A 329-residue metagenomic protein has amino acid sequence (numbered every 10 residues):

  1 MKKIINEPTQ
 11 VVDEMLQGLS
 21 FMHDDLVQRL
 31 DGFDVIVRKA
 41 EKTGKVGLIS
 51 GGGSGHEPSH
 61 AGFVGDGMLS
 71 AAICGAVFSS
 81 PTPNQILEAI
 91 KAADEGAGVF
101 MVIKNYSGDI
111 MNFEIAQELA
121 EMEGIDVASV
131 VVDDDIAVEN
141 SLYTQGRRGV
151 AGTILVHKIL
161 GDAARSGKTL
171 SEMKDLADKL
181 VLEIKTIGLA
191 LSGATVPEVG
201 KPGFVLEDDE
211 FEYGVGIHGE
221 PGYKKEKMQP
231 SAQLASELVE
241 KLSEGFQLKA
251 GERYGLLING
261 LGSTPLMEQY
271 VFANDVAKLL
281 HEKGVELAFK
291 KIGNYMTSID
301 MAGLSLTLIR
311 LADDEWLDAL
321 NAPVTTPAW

Functional and structural regions predicted by a protein language model:
M1-L48, D313-W329: N-terminal amphipathic/basic leader segments beginning at the initiator methionine
K2, V46-G53, L69-A72, G98-S107 (+4 more regions): Short glycine-rich or small-residue beta-strand-to-loop segments that form or flank ligand, phosphate, metal/Fe-S
H56, G65-E95: Glycine-rich oxoanion-binding loops at beta->alpha junctions
A72-V77, E121-Y143, E282-L287: Short, acidic/small-residue loops that bind anionic groups at enzyme active sites
I110-G124, Y143, E268-N274: Short Gly/Thr/Asp-enriched flexible loops that form oxyanion-binding sites at enzyme active sites
V132-E172, L176-E183: Short alpha-helices
S166-V271: Mixed-charge interfacial surface used for oligomerization/domain docking and macromolecular partner engagement
K241, G245-W329: C-terminal non-catalytic interaction/assembly regions of soluble proteins
